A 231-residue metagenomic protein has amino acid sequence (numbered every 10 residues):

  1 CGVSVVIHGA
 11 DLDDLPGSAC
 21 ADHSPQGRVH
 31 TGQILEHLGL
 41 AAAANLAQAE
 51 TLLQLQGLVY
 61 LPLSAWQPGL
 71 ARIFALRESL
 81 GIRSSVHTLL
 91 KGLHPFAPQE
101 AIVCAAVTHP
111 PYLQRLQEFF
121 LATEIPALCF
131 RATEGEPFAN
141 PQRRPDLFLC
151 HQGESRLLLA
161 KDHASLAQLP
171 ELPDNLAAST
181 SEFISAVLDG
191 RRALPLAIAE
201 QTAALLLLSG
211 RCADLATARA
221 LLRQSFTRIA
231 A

Functional and structural regions predicted by a protein language model:
C1-L52, V59: A generic, well-ordered mixed alpha/beta core segment in the N-terminal half of proteins
P16-G17, E36-L38, Q48-A231: Glycine-rich anion-binding loops and their surrounding alpha/beta cores
